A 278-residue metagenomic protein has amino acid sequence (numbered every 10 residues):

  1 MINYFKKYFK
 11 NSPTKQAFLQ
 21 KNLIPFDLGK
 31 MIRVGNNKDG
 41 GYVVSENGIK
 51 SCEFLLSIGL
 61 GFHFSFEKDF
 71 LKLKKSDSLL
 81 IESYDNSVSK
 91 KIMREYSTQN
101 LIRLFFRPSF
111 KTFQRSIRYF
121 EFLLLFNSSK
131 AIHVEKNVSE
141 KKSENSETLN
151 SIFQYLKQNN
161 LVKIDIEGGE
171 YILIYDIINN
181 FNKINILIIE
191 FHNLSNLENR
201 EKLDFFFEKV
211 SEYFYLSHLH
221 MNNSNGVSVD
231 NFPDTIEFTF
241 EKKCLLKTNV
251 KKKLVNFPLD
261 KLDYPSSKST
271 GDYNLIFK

Functional and structural regions predicted by a protein language model:
M1-I2, Q20-N22, R103, S128-A131 (+1 more regions): Short N-terminal helix-initiation segments at or just after the protein's N-terminus
M1-N36: Rossmann-like AdoMet
F9-K10, N22, F105-K111, Q154 (+1 more regions): Short, flexible coil/linker elements and helix-boundary hinge sites characteristic of intrinsically disordered
T14-K15, L23-D27, K38-D39, T112-Y119 (+3 more regions): Short amphipathic alpha-helical surface micro-motifs
F26-E144, N193-S195: SAM cofactor-binding core of SAM-dependent methyltransferases, primarily the Rossmann-like beta-alpha-beta module
C52-L56, F66-L80, I92-E95, S151-K278: Conserved acidic-Pro-Pro-aromatic motif
E135-E147, I166-G168, Y175: Conserved SAM/SAH-binding loop
